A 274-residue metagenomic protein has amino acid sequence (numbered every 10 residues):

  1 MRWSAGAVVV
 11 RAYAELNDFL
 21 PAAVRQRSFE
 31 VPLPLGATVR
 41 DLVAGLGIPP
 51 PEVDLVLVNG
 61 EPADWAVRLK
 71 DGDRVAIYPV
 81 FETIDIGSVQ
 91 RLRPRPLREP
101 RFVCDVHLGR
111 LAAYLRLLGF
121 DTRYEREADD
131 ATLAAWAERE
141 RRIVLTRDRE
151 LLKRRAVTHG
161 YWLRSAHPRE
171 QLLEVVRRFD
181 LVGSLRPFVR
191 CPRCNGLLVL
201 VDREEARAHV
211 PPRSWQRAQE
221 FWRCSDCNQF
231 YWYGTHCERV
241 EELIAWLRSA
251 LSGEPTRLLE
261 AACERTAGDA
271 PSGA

Functional and structural regions predicted by a protein language model:
M1-R101: Ubiquitin-like/PB1-type beta-grasp interaction modules and other compact soluble beta-rich domains
P51, P62, D71-R186: Long, charged N-terminal interaction/targeting segments
A66, A208-F221: Short linker/helix segments within small regulatory modules
P100, W215, A250-T256, A262-R265: Helix-rich terminal scaffold detector
C191-C194, C224-C227: Short cysteine-rich clusters marking metal-coordination/redox-active sites
G196-D202, W232: Short functional micro-motifs and their immediate structural scaffolds
R239-V240: An accessory alpha-helical subdomain
